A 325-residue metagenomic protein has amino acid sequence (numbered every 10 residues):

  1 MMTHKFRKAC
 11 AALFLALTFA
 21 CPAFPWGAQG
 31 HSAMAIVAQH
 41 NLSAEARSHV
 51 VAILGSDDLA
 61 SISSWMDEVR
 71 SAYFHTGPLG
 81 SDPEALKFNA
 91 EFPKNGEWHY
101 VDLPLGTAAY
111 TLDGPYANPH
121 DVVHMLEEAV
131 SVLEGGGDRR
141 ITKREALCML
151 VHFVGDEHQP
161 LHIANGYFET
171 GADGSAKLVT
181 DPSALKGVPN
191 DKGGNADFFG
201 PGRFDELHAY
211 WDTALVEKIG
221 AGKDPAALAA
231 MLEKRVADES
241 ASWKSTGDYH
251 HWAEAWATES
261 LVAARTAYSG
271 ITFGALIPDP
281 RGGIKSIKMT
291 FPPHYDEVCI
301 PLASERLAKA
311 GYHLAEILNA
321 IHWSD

Functional and structural regions predicted by a protein language model:
M2-A11: Bacterial N-terminal signal peptides that target proteins for export
A20-P22: N-terminal signal peptide c-region/cleavage motif recognized by signal peptidases
F24-F153, P160-D325: N-terminal, motif-rich segments that launch catalysis or mediate targeting to/interaction with membranes, typified by
